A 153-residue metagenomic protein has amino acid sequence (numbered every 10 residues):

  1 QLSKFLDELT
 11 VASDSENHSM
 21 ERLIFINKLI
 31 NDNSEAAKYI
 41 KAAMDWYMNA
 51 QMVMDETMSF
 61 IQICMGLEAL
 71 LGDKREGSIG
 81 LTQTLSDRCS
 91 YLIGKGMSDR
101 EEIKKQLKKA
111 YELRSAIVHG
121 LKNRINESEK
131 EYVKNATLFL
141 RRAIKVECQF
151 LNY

Functional and structural regions predicted by a protein language model:
Q1-Y153: Amphipathic, oligomerization/interface secondary-structure segments
